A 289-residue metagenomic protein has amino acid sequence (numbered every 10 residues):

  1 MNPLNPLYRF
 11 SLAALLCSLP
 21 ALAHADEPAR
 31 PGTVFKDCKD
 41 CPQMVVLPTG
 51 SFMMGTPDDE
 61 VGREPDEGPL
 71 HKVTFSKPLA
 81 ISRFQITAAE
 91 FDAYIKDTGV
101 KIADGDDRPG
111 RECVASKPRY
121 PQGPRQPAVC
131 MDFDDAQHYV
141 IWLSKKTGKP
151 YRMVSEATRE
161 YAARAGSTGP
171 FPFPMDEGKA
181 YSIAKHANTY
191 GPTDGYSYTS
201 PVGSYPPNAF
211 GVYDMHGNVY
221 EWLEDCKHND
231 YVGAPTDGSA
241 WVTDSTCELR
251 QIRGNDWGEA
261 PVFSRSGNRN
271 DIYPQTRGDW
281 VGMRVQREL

Functional and structural regions predicted by a protein language model:
N2-S11: Bacterial N-terminal signal peptides that target proteins for export
S18-P20: N-terminal signal peptide c-region/cleavage motif recognized by signal peptidases
A23-A25: Boundary at the C-terminal end of the N-terminal hydrophobic targeting segment
E27-C38: Short N-terminal segments immediately surrounding and downstream of signal-peptide cleavage
P31, Q43, P48, P69 (+3 more regions): Cysteine-rich, disulfide-stabilized extracellular repeat modules
K36-D106, M131-D134, G217, E224: A short glycine-rich, aromatic-capped structural motif
M53, P57-R63, A115-Q126, C130-N270: Functional-site microenvironments in short loops/helix caps that host divalent-cation chemistry
D279-L289: Short, structured beta-strand segments at or near domain termini in extracellular proteins/domains
